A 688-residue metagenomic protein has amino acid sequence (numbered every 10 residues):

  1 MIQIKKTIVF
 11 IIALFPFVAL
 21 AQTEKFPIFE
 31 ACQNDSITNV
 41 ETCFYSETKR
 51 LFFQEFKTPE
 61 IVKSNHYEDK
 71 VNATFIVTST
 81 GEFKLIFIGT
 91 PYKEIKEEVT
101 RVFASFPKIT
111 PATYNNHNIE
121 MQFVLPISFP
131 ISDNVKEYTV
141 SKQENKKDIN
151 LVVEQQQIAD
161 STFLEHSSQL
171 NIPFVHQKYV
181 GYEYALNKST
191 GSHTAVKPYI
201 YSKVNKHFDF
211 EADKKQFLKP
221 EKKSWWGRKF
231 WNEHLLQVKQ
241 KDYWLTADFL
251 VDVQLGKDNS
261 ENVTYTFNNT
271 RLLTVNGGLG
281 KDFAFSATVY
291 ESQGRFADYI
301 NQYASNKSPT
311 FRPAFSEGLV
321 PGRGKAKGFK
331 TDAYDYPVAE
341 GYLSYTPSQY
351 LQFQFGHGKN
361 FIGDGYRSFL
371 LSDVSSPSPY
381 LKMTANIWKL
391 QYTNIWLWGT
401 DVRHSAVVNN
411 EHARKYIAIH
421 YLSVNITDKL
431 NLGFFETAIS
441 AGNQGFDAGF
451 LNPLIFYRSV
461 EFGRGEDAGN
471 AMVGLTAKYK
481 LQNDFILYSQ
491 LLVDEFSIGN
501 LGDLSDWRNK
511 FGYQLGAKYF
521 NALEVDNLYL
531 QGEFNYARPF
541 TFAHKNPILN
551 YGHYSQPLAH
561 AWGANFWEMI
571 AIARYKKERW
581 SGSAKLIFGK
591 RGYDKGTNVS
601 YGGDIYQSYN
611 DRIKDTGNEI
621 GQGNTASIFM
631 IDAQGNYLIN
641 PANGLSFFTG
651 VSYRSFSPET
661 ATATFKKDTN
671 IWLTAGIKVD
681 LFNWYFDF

Functional and structural regions predicted by a protein language model:
I2, K6, L20-I149: Charge-biased low-complexity segments
I4-P16: Sec-dependent N-terminal signal peptides
Y67-D69, I119-M121, F267, D335 (+7 more regions): Residue-level preference for beta-strand/loop junctions
F75, F87-T90, L125, I131 (+5 more regions): A mature extracytoplasmic/lumenal domain signature
P107-K108, F249-K257, D494, S652-R654: Generic short beta-strand segments
V152-N431, T437-A438, G442, L504-R508 (+5 more regions): Outer-membrane beta-barrel channel domains
Y336, L430-F688: Exposed, low-structure sequence patches enriched in small/polar residues
